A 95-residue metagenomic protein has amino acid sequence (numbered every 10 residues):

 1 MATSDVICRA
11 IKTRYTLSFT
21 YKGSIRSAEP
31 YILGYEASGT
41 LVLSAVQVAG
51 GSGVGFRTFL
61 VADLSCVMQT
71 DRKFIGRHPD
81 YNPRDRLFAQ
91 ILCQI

Functional and structural regions predicted by a protein language model:
M1-I95: Core beta-strand-centered patch of the WYL/Sm-like small regulatory domain
